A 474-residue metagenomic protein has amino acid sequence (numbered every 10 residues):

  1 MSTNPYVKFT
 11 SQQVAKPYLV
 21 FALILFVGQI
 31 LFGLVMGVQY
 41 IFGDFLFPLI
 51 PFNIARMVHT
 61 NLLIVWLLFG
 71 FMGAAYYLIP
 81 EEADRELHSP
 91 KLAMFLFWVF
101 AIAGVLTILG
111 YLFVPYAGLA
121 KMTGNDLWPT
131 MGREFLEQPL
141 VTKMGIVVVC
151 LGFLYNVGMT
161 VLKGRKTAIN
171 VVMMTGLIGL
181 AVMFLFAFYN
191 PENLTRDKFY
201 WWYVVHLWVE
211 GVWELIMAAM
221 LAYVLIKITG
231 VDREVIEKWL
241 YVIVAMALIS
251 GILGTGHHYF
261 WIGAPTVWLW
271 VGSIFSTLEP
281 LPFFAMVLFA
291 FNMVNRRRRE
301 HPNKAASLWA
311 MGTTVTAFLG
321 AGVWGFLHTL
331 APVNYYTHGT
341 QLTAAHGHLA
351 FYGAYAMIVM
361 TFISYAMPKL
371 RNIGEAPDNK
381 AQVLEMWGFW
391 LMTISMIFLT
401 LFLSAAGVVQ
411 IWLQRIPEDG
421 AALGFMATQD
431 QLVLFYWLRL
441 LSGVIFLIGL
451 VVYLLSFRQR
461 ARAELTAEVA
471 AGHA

Functional and structural regions predicted by a protein language model:
M1-K16, R371-N379, V409-V433, R460-A474: Extramembrane terminal tails and long inter-domain/linker segments of multi-pass membrane proteins
M1-T3, C150-L162, P191-T195, I216-V231 (+3 more regions): Juxtamembrane interface elements at the cytosolic ends of transmembrane helices in multi-pass membrane proteins
T3-N53: N-terminal regions that are enriched for targeting/export leaders and immediately downstream pro/stem segments
A15-L25, H88-A101, I169-G179, G230-S250 (+2 more regions): Interfacial and helix-entry/exit segments of alpha-helical transmembrane bundles in multi-pass inner-membrane proteins
L34-I41, F47, I54-V161, F186-E192 (+2 more regions): Membrane-interface helix-loop-helix modules in multi-pass inner-membrane proteins
L49-I64, W202-E210, P265-S276, S307 (+1 more regions): Transmembrane alpha-helix entry/boundary detector in multi-pass membrane proteins
N61-A75, V141-N156, V209-V224, T277-F291 (+2 more regions): Hydrophobic cores of alpha-helical transmembrane segments in multi-pass inner/ER membrane proteins, independent
W201, V205, A218-Y335, T343: Membrane-embedded translocation segments of transport machinery
